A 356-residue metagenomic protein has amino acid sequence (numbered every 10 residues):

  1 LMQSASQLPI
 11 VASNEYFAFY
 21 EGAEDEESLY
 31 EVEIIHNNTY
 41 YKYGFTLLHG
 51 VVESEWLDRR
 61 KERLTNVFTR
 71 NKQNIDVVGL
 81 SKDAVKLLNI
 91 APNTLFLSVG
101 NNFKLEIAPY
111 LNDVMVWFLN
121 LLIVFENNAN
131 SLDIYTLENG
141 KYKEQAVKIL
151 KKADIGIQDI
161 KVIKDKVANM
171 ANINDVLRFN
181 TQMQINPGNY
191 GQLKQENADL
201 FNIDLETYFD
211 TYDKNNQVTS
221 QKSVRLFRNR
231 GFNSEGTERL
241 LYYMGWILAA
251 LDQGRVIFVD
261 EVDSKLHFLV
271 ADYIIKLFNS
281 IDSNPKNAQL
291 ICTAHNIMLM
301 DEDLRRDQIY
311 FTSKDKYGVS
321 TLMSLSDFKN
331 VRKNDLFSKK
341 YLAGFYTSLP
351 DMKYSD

Functional and structural regions predicted by a protein language model:
L1-K42, L48-H49: Conserved P-loop NTP-binding catalytic core
L1-Q3, D213-P350: Switch/communication elements of ASCE P-loop NTPase nucleotide-binding domains
I10-Y16, N189, L290-H295: Short Pro/Gly-enriched beta-strand edge/turn motifs at strand-loop
D25-L29, L48-E53, A198-D204, R305-D307: A short, compositionally biased
E26-S28, T39, E62, F227 (+1 more regions): Residues that act as N-cap/strand-start positions at coil-to-secondary-structure junctions
E31, H36-N180: Electropositive, glycine-dotted interaction segments that contact anionic polymers or phosphate-rich ligands
I34-H36, R59, F209-Q217, K316: Short acidic, glycine-rich loop/turn motifs
W117-V256, S355-D356: Conserved NTPase motor "head" modules and their coupling/switch loops across ABC/AAA+ ATPases, GTPases, and GHKL ATPases
